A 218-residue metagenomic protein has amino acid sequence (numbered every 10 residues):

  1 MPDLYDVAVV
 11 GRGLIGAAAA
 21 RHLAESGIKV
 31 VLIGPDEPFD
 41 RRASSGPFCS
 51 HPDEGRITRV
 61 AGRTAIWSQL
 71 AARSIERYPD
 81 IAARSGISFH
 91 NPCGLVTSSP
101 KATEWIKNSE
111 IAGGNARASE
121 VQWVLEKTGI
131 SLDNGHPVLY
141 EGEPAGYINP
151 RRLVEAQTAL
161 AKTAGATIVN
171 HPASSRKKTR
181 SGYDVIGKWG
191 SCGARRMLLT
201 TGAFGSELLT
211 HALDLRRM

Functional and structural regions predicted by a protein language model:
Y5-L32: N-terminal Rossmann-like FAD-binding beta1-loop-alpha1 element of flavoenzymes
R12, P100, T201-G202: Glycine-rich, N-terminal phosphate-binding loop of Rossmann-like dinucleotide-binding domains
I15, P38, F204: Conserved Rossmann-like nucleotide-cofactor binding loop
E25-S50: Glycine-rich FAD pyrophosphate-binding loop
I28, G114, A166: Short phosphate-binding/catalytic loops that engage adenosine nucleotides
H51-P137: Dinucleotide-binding Rossmann-like beta1-alpha1 core, especially the glycine-rich loop that anchors the ADP
G142-R196, T200-E207: Helical element adjacent to the flavin cofactor pocket in flavoenzyme catalytic cores
L208-M218: Glycine-rich beta-alpha-beta "Rossmann" dinucleotide-binding loop(s) and their flanking helix/strand
